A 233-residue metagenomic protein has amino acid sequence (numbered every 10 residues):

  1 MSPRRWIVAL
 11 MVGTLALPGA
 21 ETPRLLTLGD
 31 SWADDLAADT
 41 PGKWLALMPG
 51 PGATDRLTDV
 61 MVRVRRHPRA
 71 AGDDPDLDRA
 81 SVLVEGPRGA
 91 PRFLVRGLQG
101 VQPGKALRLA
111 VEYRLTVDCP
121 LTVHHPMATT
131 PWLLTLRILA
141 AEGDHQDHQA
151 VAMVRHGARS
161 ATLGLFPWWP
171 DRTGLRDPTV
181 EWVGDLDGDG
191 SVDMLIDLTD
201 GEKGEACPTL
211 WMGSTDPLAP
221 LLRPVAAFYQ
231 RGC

Functional and structural regions predicted by a protein language model:
M1-I7: Bacterial N-terminal signal peptides that target proteins for export
V8-L15: Bacterial N-terminal signal peptides
L17-H148, A219, R223-C233: Acidic, small-residue rich beta-repeat scaffolds with periodic aromatic anchors
V123-H125, D177-L186: Beta-propeller blade termini
M153-P167: Surface-exposed loop/turn elements that mediate protein-protein interactions on large endomembrane-trafficking
P167-V180, Y229-C233: Repeat-based blade/solenoid architectures
D187-T199: Acidic/hydrophobic-patterned starts of short beta strands in beta-sheet-rich repeat architectures
G204-P224: Beta-propeller blade repeat segments, especially FG-GAP/WD-type strand-to-loop junctions in 6- to 7-bladed propeller
